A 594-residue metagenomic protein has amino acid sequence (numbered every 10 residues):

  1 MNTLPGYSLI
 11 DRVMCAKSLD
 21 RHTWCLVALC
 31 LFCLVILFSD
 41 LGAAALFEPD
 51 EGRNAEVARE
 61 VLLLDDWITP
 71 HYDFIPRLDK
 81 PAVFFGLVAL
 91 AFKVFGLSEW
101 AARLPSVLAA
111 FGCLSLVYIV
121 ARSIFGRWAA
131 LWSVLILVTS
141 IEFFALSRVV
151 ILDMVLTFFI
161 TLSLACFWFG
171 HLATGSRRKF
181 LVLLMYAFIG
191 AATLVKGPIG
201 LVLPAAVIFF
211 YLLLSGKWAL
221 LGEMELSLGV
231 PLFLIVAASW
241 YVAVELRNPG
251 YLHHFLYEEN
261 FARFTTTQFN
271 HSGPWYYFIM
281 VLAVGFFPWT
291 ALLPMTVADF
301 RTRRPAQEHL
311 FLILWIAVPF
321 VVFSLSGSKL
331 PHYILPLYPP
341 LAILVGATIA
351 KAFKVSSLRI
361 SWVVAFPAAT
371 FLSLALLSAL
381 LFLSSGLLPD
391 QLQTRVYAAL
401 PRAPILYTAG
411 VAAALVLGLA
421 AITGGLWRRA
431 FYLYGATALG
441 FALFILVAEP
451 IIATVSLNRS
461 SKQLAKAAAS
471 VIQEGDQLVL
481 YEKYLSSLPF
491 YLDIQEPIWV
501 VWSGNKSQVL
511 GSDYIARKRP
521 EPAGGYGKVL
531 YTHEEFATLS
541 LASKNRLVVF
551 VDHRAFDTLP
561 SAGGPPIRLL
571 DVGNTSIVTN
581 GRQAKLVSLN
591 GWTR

Functional and structural regions predicted by a protein language model:
N2-R359: Membrane-integral, polyisoprenol-dependent glycosyltransferases of the GT-C/oligosaccharyltransferase superfamily
N2-V13, L183, D299-R594: Membrane-embedded architecture of ER/inner-membrane glycosylation machinery
